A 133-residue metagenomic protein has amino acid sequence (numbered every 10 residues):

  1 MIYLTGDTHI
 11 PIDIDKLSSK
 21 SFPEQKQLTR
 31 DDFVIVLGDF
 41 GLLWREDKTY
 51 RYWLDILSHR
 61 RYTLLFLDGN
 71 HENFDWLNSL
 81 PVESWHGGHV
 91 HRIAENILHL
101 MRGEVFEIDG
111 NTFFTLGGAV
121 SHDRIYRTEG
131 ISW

Functional and structural regions predicted by a protein language model:
M1-Y3: Extreme N-terminal starter segment of soluble prokaryotic enzymes
T5, P11-I108: Core catalytic region of metal-dependent phosphoesterases/phosphodiesterases, especially metallo-beta-lactamase-like
E95, D109-W133: Active-site-proximal loop/helix segment associated with metal-binding centers of metalloenzymes
